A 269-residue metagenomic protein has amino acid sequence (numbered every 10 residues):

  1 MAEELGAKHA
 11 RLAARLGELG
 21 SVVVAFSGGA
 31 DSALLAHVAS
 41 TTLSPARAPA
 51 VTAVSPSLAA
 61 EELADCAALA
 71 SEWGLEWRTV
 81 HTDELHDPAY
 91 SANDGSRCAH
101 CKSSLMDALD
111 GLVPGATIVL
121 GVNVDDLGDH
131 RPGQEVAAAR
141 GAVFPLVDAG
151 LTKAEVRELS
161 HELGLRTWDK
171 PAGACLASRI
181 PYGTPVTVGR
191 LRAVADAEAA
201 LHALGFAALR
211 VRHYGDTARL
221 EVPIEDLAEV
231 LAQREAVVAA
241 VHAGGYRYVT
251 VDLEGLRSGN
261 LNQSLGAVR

Functional and structural regions predicted by a protein language model:
M1-E162, A203, A218, A236-Y246 (+2 more regions): ATP-dependent adenylation/nucleotidyltransferase module used to activate substrates
R131-R269: AMP-forming adenylation/ATP pyrophosphatase catalytic core
